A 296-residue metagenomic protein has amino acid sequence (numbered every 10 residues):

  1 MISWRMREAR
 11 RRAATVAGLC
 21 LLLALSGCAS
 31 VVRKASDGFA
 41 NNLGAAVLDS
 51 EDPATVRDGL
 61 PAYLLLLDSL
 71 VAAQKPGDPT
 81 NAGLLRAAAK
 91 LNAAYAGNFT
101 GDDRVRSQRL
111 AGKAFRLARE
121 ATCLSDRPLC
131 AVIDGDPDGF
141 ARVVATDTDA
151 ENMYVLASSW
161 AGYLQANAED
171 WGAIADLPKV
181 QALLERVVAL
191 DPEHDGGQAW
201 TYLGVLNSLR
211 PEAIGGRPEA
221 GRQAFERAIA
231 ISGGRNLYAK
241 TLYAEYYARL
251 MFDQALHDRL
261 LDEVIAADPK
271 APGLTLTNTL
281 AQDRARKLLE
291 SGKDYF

Functional and structural regions predicted by a protein language model:
M1-R11: N-terminal secretory signal peptides that target proteins for export/translocation
R12-L19: Sec-dependent signal peptide recognition, specifically the positively charged N-region followed immediately by
A24-G27: C-terminal motif of bacterial Sec signal peptides marking the signal peptidase cleavage site
A29-G197, R210, I231-R235, R249-F296: N-terminal alpha-helical interaction modules that lie
P192-E226, A230-G233: Alpha-helical adaptor scaffolds
R222-N236, K240-M251: An amphipathic alpha-helical core segment
